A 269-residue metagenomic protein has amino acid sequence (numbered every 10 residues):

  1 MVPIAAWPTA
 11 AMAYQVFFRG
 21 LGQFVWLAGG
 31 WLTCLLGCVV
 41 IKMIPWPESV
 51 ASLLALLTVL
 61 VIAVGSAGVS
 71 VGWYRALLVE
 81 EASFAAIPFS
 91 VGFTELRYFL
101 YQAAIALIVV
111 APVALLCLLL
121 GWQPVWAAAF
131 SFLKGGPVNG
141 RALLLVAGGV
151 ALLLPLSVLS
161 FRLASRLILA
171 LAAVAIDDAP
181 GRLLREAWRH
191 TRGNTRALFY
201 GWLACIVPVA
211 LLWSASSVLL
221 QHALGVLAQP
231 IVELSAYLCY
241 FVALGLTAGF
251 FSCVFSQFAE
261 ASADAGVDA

Functional and structural regions predicted by a protein language model:
V2-L36, P88-V113, R162-W213, A269: Interfacial aromatic "cap" segments that immediately flank transmembrane helices in multipass membrane proteins
A10, G20-S83, Y101-A129, I206-A210 (+1 more regions): Short, small/hydrophobic-residue-rich motifs at membrane-helix boundaries and re-entrant hairpins of integral membrane
V16-F18, E48-S49, I87-G92, V138-V146 (+2 more regions): Helix-boundary and loop/linker segments of multi-pass membrane transporters
L35-V40, T94, Y98, Q102 (+4 more regions): Helix-coil modules at protein/domain termini and other flexible surface or pore-lining loops, especially C-terminal
E48-L56, A129-L153, G225-A236: Membrane-interface segments at the starts/ends of alpha-helical transmembrane spans
S49-S83, L159, L163-P180, A197-A269: Juxtamembrane transition segments at transmembrane-helix termini in multipass membrane proteins
A128-A129, G149, A173, S216: Small-residue hotspots
G148-A164: A structural motif
